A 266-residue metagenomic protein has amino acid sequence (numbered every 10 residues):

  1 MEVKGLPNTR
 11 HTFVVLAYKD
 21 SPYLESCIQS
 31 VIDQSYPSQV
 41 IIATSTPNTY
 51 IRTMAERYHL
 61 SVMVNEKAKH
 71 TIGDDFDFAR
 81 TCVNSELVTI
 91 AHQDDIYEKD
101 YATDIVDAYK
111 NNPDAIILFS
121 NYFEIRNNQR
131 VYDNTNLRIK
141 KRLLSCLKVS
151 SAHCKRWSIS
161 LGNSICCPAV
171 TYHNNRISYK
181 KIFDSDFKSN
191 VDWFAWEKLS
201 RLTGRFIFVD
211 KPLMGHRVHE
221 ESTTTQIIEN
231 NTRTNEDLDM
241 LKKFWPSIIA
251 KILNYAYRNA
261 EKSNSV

Functional and structural regions predicted by a protein language model:
M1-S30: N-proximal low-complexity "stem/linker" segments adjacent to membrane-targeting elements
Q29-S38: Short, acidic, metal-binding catalytic loop of nucleotide-sugar glycosyltransferases
S38-P47, M63-N65: Short beta-strand/loop segment that forms part of the nucleotide-sugar
A43-R52, H92: A conserved acidic beta->alpha catalytic loop
E66-V83: Glycine-rich, basic loop-to-helix element that forms the pyrophosphate-binding segment of sugar-nucleotide handling
V88: Short aromatic/hydrophobic "clamp" motif used to bind/position activated sugar donors
D100-L137: Conserved donor NDP-sugar-binding/catalytic core segment of glycosyltransferases
L144-R233: Conserved nucleotide-sugar donor-binding catalytic segment
